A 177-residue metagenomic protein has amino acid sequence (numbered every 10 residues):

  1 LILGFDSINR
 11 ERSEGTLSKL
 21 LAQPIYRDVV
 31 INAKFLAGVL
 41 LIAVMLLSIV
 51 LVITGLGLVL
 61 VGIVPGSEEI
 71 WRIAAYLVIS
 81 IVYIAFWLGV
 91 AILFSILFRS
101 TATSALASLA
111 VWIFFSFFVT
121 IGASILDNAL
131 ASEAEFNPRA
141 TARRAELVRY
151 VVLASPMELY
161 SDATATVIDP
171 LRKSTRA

Functional and structural regions predicted by a protein language model:
I2-D6, T54, I92, E158: Transmembrane alpha-helix boundary and packing residues in multipass membrane permease domains and related
I2-Q23, F35: Transmembrane helix boundary and interhelical loop/hinge segments in multi-pass membrane proteins
E11, G55-S67, L97-T101, I125-A134 (+1 more regions): Membrane-interface elements of multi-pass transporters and channels
R27-G38: Membrane-interface alpha-helices at helix entry/exit sites of multi-pass transporters
A37-I92, I96-L97, N137-P138, A145: Secretory targeting signals
V78-V119, S124: A structural motif at transmembrane helix-loop-helix junctions in multipass membrane proteins
F117-A177: Terminal transmembrane helical anchor/hairpin motif
